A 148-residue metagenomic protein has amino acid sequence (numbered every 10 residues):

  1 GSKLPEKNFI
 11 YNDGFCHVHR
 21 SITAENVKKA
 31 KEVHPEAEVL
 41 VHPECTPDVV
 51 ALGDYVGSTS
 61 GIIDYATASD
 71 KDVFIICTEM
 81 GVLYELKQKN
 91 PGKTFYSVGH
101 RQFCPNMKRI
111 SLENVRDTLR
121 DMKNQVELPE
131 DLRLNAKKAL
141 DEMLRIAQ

Functional and structural regions predicted by a protein language model:
G1-Q148: The feature marks the mature, well-folded catalytic cores of soluble enzymes
